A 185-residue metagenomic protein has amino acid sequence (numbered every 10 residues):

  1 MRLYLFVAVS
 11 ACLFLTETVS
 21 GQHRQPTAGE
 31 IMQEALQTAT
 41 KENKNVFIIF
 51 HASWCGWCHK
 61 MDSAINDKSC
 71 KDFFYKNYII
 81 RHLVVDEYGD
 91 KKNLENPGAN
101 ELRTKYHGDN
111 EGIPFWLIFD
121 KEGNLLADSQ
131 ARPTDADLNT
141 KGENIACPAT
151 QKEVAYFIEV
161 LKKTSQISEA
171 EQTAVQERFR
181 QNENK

Functional and structural regions predicted by a protein language model:
M1-L5: Positively charged n-region of N-terminal signal peptides that target proteins for export
F6-T16: Bacterial N-terminal signal peptides
V19-Q37: N-terminal "domain-start" segment that seeds a small globular fold
H23-P26, K60, K92-L94: Short, flexible loop segments at the rims of nucleotide/cofactor-binding pockets, characterized by
A28-M32, N66, A99: Amphipathic coiled-coil/heptad-repeat helices and related helical stalk/stem segments that mediate oligomerization
Q33-D72: Local sequence-structure signature of Cys/Sec-based thiol-disulfide redox active-site neighborhoods
D67-K71, Y75-V160: Thioredoxin-like thiol-disulfide oxidoreductase module
A155-K185: C-terminal partner/receptor-binding element of secreted or periplasmic proteins
